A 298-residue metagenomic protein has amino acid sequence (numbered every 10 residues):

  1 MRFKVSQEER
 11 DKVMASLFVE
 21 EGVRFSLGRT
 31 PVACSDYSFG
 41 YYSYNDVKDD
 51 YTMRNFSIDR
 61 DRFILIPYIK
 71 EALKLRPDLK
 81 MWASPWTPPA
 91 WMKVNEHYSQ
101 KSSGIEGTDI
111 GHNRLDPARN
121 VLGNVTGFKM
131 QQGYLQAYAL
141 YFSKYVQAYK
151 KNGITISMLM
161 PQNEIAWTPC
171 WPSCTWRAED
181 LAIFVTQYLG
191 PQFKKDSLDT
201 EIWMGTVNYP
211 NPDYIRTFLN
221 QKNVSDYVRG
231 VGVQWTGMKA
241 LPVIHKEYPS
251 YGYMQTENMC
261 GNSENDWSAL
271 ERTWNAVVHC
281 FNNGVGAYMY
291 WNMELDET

Functional and structural regions predicted by a protein language model:
M1-I156, Q187: N-terminal catalytic cores of secreted or lumenal carbohydrate-active enzymes
R24, M81, L159, V231 (+2 more regions): Conserved, mostly hydrophobic/aromatic
R29-V32, A83-P85, M160-N163, E257 (+1 more regions): Glycine-rich, histidine-containing beta strand-loop boundary motifs that form or position
S43-K48, E96-K101, C174-R177, F218-L219 (+1 more regions): Short secondary-structure boundary/capping segments
P85-W86, M204-V207, W291-L295: Acidic carboxylate-rich catalytic motifs and surrounding loops in phosphoryl-/glycosyl-chemistry enzymes
Y134-E264, E271: Active-site neighborhood of glycoside hydrolase catalytic domains
Q255-T298: Aromatic/acidic polysaccharide-binding cleft in carbohydrate-active enzymes
